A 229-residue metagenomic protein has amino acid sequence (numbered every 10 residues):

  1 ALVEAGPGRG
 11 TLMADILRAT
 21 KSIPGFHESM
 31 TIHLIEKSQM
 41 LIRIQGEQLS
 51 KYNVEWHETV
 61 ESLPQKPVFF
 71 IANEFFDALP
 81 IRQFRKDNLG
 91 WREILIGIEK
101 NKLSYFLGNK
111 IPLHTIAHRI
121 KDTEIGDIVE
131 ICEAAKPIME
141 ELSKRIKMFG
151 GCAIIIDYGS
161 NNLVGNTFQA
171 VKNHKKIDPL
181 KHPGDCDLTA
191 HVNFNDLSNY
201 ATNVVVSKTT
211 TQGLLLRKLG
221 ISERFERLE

Functional and structural regions predicted by a protein language model:
A1-K66: SAM cofactor-binding core of SAM-dependent methyltransferases, primarily the Rossmann-like beta-alpha-beta module
E4, E36, E74, E93 (+1 more regions): Acidic-residue sensor for enzyme active/binding pockets
P7, F75, I156-G159: Short, well-ordered beta-to-alpha junction loops that form the rim of enzyme active sites and present histidine/acidic
T11-M13, A78-P80, N162-G165: Short catalytic/ligand-binding loop motif for oxyanion handling, primarily in non-cytosolic enzymes, centered on
H27, L49-K51, F76, M148 (+1 more regions): Short, well-ordered coil/turn elements that cap or connect secondary structure elements
E58-V60, P64-N88, V129-E133, P137 (+3 more regions): A short SAM/SAH-binding and catalytic strip from SAM-dependent methyltransferases
F69-R119, F168-P179: A mobile, often basic/glycine-rich helix-loop segment that functions as the active-site lid/recognition loop
T115-E229: Long, Lys/Arg- and hydrophobic-enriched amphipathic alpha-helices
